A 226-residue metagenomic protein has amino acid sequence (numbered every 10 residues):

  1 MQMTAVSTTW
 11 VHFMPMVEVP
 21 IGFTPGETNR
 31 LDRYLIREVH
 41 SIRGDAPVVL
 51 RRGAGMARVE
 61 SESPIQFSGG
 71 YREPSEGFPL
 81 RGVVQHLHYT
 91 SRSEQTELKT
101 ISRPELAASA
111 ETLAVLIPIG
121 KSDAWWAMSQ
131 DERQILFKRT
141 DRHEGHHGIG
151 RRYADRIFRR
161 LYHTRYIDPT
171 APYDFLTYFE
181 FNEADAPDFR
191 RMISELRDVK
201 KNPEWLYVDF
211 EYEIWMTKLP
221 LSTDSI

Functional and structural regions predicted by a protein language model:
M1-I157, A184-P187, L219-I226: Short S/T/G/P-rich N-terminal loop/turn motif that feeds into the first structured element of a domain
R160-I226: Alpha-helical oligomerization segments
